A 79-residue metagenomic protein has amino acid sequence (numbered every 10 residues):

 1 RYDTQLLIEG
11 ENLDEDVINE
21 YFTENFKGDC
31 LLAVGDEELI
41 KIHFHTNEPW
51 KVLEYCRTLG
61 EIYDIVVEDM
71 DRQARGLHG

Functional and structural regions predicted by a protein language model:
R1-G79: N-terminal loops that bind phosphate or other acidic moieties and the adjacent beta-alpha structural core
